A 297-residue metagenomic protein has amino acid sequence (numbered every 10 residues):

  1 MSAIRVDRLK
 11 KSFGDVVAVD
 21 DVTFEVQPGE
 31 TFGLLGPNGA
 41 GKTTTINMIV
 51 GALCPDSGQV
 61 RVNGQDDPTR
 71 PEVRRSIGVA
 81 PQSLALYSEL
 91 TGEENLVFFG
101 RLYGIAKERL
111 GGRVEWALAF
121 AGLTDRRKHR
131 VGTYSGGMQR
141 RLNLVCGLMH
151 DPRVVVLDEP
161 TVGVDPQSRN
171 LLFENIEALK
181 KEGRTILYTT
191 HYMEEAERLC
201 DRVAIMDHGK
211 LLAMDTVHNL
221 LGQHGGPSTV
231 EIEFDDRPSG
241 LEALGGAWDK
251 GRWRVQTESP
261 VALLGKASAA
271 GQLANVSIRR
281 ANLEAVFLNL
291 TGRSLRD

Functional and structural regions predicted by a protein language model:
S2-V6, K11-D207, A213: ABC transporter nucleotide-binding domains
D7, N63, E233, S277-R279: Solvent-exposed beta-strand sheet faces enriched in polar/charged residues
P28, D125, F234-D236, T257-S259 (+1 more regions): Non-catalytic surface loops within mature trypsin-like serine protease
R75, G147, R198, G222-Q223 (+2 more regions): Solvent-exposed polar/charged
G104, G225, T229, G292-R296: Non-catalytic alpha-helical coupling and interface elements of nucleotide-dependent molecular machines and regulators
L171-V261: ABC transporter nucleotide-binding domain
E258-D297: C-terminal coupling/interaction segments
